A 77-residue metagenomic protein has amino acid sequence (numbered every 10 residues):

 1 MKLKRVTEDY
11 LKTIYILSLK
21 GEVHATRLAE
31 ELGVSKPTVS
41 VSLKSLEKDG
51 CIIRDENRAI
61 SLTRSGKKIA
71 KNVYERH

Functional and structural regions predicted by a protein language model:
M1-V34: N-terminal helix-turn-helix DNA-binding core of bacterial DNA-binding proteins
L17, D49, I69: Change "in soluble alpha/beta enzymes" to "in soluble alpha/beta proteins
H24, I53, S61: Short, conserved beta-strand segments within well-ordered enzyme catalytic domains that often line or immediately flank
P37: Key DNA-contact positions within bacterial/archaeal DNA-binding proteins
L43-K44: Short, hydrophobic-biased segments on the C-terminal half of alpha helices that form "recognition helices"
E47-D55: A short, conserved structural fragment
R58-R76: Basic, amphipathic "hinge/linker" alpha-helix immediately C-terminal to the N-terminal HTH DNA-binding motif
